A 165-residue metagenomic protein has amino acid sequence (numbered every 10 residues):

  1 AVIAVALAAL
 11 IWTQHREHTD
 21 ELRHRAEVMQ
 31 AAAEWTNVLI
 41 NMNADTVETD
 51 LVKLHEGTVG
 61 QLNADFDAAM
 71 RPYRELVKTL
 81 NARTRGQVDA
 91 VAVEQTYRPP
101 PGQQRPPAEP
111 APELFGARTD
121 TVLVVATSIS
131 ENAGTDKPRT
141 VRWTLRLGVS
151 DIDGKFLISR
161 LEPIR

Functional and structural regions predicted by a protein language model:
A1-R23: Amphipathic, hydrophobic N-terminal targeting peptides for secretion and organelle import
A8-Q14, A26-Q30, V47-L51, D120-L123: Short amphipathic alpha-helical segments, especially helix-boundary/capping motifs
R23-Q87: Core segments of small alpha/beta cavity-forming domains
G60-R165: Structured, amphipathic secondary-structure segments that form assembly/contact surfaces in multi-subunit
